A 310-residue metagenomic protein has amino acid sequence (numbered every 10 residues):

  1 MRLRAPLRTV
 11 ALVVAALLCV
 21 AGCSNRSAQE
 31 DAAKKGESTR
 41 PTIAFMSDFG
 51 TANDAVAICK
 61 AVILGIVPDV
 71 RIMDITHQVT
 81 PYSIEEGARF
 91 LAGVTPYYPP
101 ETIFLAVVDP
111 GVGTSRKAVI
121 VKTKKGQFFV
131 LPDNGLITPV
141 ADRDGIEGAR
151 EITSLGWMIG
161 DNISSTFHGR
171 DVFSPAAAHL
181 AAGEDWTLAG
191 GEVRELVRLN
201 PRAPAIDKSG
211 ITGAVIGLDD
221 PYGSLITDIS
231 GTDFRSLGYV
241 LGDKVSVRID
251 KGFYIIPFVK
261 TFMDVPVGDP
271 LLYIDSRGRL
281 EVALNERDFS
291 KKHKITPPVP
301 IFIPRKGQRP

Functional and structural regions predicted by a protein language model:
M1-A11: Bacterial N-terminal signal peptides that target proteins for export
C19-G22: C-terminal motif of bacterial Sec signal peptides marking the signal peptidase cleavage site
S24-R26: Bacterial signal peptide processing site
Q29-I43: Post-signal peptide N-terminal segment of mature Sec-exported envelope proteins
R40-T42, D54, I66-I72, Q78 (+3 more regions): Active-site histidine-anchored catalytic micro-motif
A55-I63: Short, solvent-exposed amphipathic alpha-helices that sit in or adjacent to ligand/effector-binding or catalytic
I159-D233, L237-Y239: Anionic-ligand-binding alpha/beta catalytic cores of soluble enzymes and soluble regulatory domains that recognize
I226-H293: A conserved acidic, glycine/proline-rich C-terminal tail/linker
